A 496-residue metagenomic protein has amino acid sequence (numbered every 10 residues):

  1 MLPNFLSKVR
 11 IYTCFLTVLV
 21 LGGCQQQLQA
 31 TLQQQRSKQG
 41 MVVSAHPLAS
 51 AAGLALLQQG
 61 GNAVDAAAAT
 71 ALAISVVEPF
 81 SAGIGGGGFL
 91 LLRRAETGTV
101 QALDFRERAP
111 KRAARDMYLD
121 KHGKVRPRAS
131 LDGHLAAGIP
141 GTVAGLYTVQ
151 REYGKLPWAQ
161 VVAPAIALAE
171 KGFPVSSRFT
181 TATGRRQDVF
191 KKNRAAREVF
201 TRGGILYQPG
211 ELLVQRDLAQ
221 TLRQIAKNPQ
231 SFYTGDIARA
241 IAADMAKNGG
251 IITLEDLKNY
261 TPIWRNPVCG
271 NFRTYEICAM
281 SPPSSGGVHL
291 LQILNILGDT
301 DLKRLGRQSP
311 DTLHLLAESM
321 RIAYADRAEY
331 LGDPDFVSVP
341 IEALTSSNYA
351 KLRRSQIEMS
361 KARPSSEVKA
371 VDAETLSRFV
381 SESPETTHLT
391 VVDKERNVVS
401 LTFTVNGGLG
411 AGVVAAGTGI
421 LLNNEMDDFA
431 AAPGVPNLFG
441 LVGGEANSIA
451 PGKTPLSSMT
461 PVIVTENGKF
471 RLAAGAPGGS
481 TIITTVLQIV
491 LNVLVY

Functional and structural regions predicted by a protein language model:
L2-T13: Bacterial N-terminal signal peptides that target proteins for export
G22-G23: C-terminal motif of bacterial Sec signal peptides marking the signal peptidase cleavage site
Q26-A51, A55, A63-K227, F232-T234 (+4 more regions): Noncatalytic scaffold domains of N-terminal-nucleophile
V76-A102, I251-T253, V398-G468, Q488: Active-site rim segments in enzyme catalytic domains, especially the processed small/beta chain of N-terminal
F80, A136, S284, S377-E382 (+1 more regions): Short Gly/Pro-enriched turn/cap motifs at secondary-structure boundaries
W264, S383-T386, G408, S457-M459: Short, small/polar residue-rich loop motifs at catalytic or cofactor-binding pockets
C278-G287, T390, T402-V414, A476-I483: Glycine-rich phosphate/pyrophosphate-binding beta-alpha loops
D299-V405, G417-T418, P433-G434, V442: Internal maturation/activation junctions in enzymes
